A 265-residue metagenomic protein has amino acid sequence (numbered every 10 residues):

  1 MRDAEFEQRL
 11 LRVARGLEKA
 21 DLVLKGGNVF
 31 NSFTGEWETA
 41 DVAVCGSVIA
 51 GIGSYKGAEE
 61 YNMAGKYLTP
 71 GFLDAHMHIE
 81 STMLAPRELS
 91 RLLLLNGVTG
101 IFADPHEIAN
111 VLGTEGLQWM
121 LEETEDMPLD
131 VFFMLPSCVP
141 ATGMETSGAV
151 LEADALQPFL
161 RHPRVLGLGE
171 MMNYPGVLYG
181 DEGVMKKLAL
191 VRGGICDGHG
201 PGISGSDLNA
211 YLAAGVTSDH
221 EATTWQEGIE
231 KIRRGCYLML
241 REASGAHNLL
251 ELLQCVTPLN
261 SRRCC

Functional and structural regions predicted by a protein language model:
R2-A14, R87-I195, L259: Divalent-metal coordination cores built from histidine and acidic residues
R2-G71: Histidine-rich, glycine-flanked metal-binding segment
G27, S47, G65, H76 (+4 more regions): Divalent metal-coordination and catalytic microenvironments
K66-S90: Di-metal (Zn2+ and/or Mg2+/Mn2+) metal-binding site signature of metallo-dependent hydrolases with the MBL/beta-CASP
T69-H76, A103-H106, M134, G169-M171 (+3 more regions): Active-site neighborhood of phospho(di)ester-bond hydrolases with catalytic His/Asp-centered motifs
T82-L84, A109-V111, A246: Acidic-and-aromatic substrate-binding clefts and catalytic sites of carbohydrate-active enzymes
G116, V150-L240, S244-C265: Histidine/acidic residue-rich metal-binding segments in metalloenzymes
